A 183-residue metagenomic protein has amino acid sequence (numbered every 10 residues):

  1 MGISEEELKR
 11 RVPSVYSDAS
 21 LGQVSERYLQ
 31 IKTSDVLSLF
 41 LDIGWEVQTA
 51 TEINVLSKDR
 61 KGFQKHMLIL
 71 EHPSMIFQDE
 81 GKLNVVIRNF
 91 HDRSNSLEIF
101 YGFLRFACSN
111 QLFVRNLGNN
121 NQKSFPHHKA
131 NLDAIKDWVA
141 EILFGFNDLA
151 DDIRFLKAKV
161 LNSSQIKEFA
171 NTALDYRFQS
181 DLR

Functional and structural regions predicted by a protein language model:
M1-L39, Q48-T51, D59-R60, F155 (+1 more regions): Feature for intrinsically disordered/low-complexity regulatory segments and propeptides
G44-E46: Short aromatic/hydrophobic-glycine micro-motifs
Q48-R183: Intrinsic disorder/low-complexity polar-acidic segments
